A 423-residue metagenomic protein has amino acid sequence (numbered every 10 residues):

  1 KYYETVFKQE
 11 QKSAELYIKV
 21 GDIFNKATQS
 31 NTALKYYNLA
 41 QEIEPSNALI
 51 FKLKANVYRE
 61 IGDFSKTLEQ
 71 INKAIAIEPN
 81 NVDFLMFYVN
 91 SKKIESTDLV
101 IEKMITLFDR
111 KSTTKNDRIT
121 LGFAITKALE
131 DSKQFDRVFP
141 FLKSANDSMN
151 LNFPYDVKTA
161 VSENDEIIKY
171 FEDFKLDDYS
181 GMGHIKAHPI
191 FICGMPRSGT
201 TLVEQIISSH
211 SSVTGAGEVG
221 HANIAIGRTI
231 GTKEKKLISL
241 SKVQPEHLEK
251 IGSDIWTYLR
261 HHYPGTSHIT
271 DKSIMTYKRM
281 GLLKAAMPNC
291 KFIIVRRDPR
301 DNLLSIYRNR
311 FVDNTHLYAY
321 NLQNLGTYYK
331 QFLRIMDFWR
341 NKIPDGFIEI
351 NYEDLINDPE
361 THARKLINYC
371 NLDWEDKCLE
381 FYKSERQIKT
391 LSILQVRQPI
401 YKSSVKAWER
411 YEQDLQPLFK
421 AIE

Functional and structural regions predicted by a protein language model:
Q9, I43, I77, R110-T114 (+1 more regions): Structural marker of alpha-solenoid helical repeat scaffolds
I18, D22-N25, K52, R59 (+2 more regions): Position-specific recognition of the canonical hydrophobic site in helix A of tetratricopeptide repeat
V89, I101-N116, L121-P189, K236-K242 (+3 more regions): PAPS-dependent sulfotransferases, especially Golgi type II membrane carbohydrate sulfotransferases
Y179-A285, V295: Phosphate-binding active sites in nucleotide-utilizing proteins
